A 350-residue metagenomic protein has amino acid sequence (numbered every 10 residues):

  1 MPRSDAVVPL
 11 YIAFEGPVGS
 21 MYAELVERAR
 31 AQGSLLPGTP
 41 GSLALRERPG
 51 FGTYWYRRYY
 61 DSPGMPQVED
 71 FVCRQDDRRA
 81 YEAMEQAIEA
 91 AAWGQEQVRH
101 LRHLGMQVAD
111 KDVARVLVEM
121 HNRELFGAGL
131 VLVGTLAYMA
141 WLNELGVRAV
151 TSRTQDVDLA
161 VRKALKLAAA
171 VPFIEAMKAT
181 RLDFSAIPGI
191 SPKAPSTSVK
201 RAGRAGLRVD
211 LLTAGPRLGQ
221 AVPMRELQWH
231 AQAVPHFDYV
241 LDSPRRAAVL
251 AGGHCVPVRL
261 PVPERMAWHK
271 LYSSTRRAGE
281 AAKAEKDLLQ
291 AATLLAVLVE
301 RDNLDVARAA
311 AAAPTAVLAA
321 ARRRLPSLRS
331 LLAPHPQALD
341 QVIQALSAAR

Functional and structural regions predicted by a protein language model:
M1-T53, D61-R350: Compositionally biased terminal segments of proteins
